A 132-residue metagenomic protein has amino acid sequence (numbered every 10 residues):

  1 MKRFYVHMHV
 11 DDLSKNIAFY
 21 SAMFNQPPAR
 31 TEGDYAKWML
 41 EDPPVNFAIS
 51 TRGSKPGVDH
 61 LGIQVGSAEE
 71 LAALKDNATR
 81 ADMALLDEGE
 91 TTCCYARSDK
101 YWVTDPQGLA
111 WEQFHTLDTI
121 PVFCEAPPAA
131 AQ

Functional and structural regions predicted by a protein language model:
M1-N46: Core segments of cupin and vicinal oxygen chelate
M1-S14, P44, H60-L61, L117-Q132: N-terminal beta-strand motif that seeds the catalytic metal site of vicinal oxygen chelate
L13, G62-A110: Vicinal oxygen chelate
P27, N46-A48, A84-G89: A short linear hydrophobic-aromatic micro-motif
P27-E32, E90-T92, F114-P121: Conserved catalytic-core motifs of GNAT/GCN5-like acyltransferases
E32-Y35, K55-G57, C94-D99: Short acidic/glycine-enriched loop/turn segments that link adjacent beta-strands
E41-N46, S54-P56, G66-L71: Short, charged/polar surface micro-motifs in flexible loops or helix N-caps
S50, A96, W102, Q113-I120: Short beta->alpha transition motifs characteristic of CBS
